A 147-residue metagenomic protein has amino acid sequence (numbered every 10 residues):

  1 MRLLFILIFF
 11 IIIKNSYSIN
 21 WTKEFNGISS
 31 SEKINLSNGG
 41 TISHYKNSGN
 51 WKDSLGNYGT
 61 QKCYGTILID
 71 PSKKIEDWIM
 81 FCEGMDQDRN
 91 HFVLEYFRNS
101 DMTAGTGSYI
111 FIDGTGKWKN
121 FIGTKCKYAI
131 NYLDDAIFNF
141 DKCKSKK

Functional and structural regions predicted by a protein language model:
M1-R2, I19: Absolute protein N-terminus
L3-I12: Sec-dependent N-terminal signal peptides
Y17-K147: Beta-strand-enriched cores of mature, soluble protein domains
